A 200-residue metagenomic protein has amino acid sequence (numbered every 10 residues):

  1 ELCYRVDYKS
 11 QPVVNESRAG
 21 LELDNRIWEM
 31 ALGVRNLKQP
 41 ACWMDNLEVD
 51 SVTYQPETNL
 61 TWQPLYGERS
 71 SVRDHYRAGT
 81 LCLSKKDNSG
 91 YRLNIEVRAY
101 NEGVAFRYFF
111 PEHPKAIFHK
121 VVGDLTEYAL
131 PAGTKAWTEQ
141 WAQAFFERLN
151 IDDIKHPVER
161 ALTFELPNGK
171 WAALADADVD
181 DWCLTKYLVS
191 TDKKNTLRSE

Functional and structural regions predicted by a protein language model:
E1-E200: N-terminal accessory beta-strand-rich subdomains and adjacent acidic, glycine-rich linkers that precede catalytic cores
